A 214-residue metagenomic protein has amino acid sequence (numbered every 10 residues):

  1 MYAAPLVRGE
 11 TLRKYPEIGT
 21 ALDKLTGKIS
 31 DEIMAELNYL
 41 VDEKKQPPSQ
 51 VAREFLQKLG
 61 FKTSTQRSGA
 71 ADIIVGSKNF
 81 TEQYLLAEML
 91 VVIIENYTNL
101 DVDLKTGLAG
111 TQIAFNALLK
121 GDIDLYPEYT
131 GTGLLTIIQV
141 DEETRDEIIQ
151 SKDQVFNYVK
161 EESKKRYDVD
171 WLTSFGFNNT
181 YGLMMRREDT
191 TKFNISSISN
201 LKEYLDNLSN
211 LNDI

Functional and structural regions predicted by a protein language model:
R8-L12, G27-D31, K152-I214: A conserved helix-loop-strand patch within extracytoplasmic ligand-binding domains of the periplasmic binding
L12-P16, D42-Q46, Q50, F80-E88 (+2 more regions): Soluble non-cytosolic domains of exported or imported proteins
K14-A52, R166: Periplasmic-binding protein-like
G19, T26, S49-L56, Y84-V91 (+4 more regions): Extracytoplasmic/secreted envelope proteins and their assembly/folding machinery, especially bacterial periplasmic
D23-D31, Q57, F61, E95 (+2 more regions): Generic secondary-structure signature for well-ordered alpha-helical cores
R53-V75, S199-D213: Immediate post-signal peptide segment of exported/extracytoplasmic ligand-binding proteins
S68-Q83, L100-G107, N210-I214: Short, well-ordered beta-strand elements
L85-E188: Short, glycine-/small- and polar/acidic-enriched structural segments that line small-molecule recognition paths
